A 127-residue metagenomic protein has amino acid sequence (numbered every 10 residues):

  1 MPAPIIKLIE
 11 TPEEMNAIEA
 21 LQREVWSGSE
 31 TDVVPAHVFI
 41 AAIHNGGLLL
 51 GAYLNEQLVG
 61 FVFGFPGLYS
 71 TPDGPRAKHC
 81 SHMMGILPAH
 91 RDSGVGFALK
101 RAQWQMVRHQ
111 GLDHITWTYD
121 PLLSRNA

Functional and structural regions predicted by a protein language model:
P4-P88: A conserved beta-strand-loop-helix scaffold within acyl/acetyltransferase catalytic domains
I6, R91, P121-L122: Conserved aromatic-histidine-acidic binding/catalytic patches
T11, L123-S124: Alpha-helix N-cap/loop-to-helix initiation residues
Y69, T118, A127: Conserved catalytic-core motifs of GNAT/GCN5-like acyltransferases
C80-S81, G96-Q103, I115-W117: Extended, hydrophobic alpha-helical segments in both membrane/secreted and soluble proteins
I86, D92-V107, N126: Conserved acetyl-CoA-binding loop-helix of GNAT-fold acetyltransferases
V107-L122: Conserved GNAT acetyl-CoA-binding A-motif
